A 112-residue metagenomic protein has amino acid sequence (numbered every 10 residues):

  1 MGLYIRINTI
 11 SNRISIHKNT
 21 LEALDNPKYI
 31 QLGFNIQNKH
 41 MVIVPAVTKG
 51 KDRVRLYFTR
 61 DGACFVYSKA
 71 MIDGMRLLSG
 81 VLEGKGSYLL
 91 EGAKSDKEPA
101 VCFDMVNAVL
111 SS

Functional and structural regions predicted by a protein language model:
M1-S11: Glycine-rich loop/turn
G2-Y4, I16-T20, Y29: Short secondary-structure capping micro-motifs at structural edges
I5-I7, L32-F34, G92: A structural signal for short hydrophobic beta-strand segments in well-ordered beta-sheet cores
I7-T9, D25-P27, D96: Short, surface-exposed loop/turn motifs at beta-strand boundaries within globular domains
S11-K18, T48-V54: N-terminal low-complexity, charged segments
R13-D25, V66-M75: Short beta-strand-centered segments at strand-helix junctions
I14-I16, I30-G33, K39-P45: Long compositionally biased, domain-poor regions of proteins
I36-N38, V44-S112: Mature exported/compartmentalized surface modules and terminal targeting/interaction regions
